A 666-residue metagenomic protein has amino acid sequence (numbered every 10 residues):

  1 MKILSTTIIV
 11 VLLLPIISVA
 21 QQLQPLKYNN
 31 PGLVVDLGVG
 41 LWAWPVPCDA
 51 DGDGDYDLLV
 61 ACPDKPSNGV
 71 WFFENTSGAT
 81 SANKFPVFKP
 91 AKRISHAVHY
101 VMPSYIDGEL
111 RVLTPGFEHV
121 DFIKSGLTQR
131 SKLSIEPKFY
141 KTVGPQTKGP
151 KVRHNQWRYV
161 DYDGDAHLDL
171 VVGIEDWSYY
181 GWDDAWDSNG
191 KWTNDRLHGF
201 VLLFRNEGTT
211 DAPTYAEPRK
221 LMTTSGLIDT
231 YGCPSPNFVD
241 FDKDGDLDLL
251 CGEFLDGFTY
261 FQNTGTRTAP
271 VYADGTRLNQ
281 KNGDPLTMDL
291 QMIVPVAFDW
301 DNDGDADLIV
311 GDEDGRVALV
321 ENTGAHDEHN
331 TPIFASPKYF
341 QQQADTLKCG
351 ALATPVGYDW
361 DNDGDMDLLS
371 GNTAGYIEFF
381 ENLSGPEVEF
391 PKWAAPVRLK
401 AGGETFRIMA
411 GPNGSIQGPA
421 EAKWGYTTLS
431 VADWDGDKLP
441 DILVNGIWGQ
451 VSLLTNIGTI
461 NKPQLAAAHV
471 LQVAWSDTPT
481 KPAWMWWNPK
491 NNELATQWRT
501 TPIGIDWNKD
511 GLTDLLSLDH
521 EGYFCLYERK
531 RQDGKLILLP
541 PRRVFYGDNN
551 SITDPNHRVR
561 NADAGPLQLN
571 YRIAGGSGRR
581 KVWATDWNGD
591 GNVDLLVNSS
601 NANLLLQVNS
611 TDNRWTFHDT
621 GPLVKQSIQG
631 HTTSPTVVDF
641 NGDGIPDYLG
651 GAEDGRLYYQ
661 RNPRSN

Functional and structural regions predicted by a protein language model:
M1-T6: Positively charged n-region of N-terminal signal peptides that target proteins for export
T7-P15: Bacterial N-terminal signal peptides
A20-N666: Beta-propeller-forming repeat regions
